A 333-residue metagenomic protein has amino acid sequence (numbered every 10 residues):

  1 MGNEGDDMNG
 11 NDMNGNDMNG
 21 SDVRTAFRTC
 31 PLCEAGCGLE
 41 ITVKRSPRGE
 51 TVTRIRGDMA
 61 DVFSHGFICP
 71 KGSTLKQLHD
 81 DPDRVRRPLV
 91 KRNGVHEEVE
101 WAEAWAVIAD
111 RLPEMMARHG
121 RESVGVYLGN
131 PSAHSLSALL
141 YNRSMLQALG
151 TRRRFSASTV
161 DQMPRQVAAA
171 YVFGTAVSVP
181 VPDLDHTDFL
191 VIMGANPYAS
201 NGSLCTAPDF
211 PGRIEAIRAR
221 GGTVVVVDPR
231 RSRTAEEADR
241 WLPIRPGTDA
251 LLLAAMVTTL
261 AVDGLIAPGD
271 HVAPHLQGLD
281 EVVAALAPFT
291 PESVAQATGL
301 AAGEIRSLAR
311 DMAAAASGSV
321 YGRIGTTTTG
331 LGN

Functional and structural regions predicted by a protein language model:
M1-N9, D17-D263, A301: N-terminal export/assembly segments and adjacent metallocofactor-ligating motifs of anaerobic energy-metabolism
K91-E98, E103, V262-A302: N-terminal leader/propeptide and maturation segments of large enzyme subunits in energy/redox metabolism and hydrolases
R121-S123, I266-V272, S319: Flexible, glycine/charged-enriched surface loops at secondary-structure junctions
Y127-H134, Q296-L300, R323-G330: Conserved short loop/turn motifs at secondary-structure junctions
R143, E292, R310: Active-site phosphate/pyrophosphate- and oxyanion-stabilizing loops and adjacent acidic/basic residues in soluble
T187, R220, F289, A315-A316: Structured helix-beta-strand junction loops
S232-E237, A285-T290, A316-G322: Short acidic (Asp/Glu) and glycine-rich catalytic loops that position anionic groups and cofactors
G303, M312-N333: A glycine-rich, hydrophobic/aromatic-adjacent loop/helix-cap motif
